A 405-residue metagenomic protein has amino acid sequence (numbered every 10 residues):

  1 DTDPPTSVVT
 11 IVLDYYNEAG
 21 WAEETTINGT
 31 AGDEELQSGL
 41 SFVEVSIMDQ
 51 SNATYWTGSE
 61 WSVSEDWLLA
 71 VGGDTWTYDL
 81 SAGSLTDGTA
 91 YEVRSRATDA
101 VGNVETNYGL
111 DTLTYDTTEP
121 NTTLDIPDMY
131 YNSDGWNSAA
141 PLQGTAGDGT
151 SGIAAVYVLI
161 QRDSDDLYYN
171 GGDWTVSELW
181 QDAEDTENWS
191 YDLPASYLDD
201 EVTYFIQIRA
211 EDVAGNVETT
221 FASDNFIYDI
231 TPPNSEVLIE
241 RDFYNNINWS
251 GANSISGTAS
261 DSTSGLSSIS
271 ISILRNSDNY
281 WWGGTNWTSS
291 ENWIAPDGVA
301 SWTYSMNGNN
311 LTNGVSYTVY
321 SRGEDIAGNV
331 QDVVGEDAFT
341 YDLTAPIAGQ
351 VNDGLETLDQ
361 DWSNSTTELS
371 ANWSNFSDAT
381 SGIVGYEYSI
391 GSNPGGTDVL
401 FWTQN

Functional and structural regions predicted by a protein language model:
D1-V9, D14, D99, G109-D125 (+8 more regions): Flexible, low-complexity linkers/stalks enriched in Thr/Pro that connect modular domains
D14-E23, M129-S138, F243-G251, L358-T366: Short, solvent-exposed loop/linker segments at the N-terminal edge of repeated beta-sheet extracellular domains
T25-N28, A139-Q143, N253-S256, E368-S374: A short beta-strand segment in extracellular, disulfide-stabilized domains
T30-E35, T145-G149, T258-S262, N372-T380: Acidic, Ser/Thr
V43-V45, V156-V158, I269-I271, Y386-Y388: Short beta-strand elements bearing conserved aromatic residues within extracellular beta-rich modules
Y55-T75, L167-S190, Y280-S301, E387-N405: Recognizes extended acidic, P/S/T-rich segments that occur within or adjacent to Ig-like beta-sandwich modules
A82-T89, A195-V202, G308-V315: Surface-exposed, short loops/turns at beta-strand junctions within beta-sandwich domains
